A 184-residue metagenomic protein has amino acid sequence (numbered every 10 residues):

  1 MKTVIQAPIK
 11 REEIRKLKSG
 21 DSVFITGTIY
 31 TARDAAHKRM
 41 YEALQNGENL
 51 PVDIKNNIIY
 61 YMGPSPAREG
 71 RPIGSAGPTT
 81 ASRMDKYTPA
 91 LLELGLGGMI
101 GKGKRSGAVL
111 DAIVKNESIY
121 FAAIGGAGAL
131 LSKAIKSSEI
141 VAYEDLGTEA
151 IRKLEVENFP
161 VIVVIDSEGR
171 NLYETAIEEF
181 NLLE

Functional and structural regions predicted by a protein language model:
M1-I9: Short, structured beta-strand/loop micro-motifs enriched in basic residues and often containing a Trp
I29-T31, T148-L154, V164, E168-Y173: Alpha/beta catalytic cores of nucleotide-metabolism and tRNA/nucleoside-modifying enzymes
A32, A36-F159: Feature captures the catalytic cores and cofactor-binding loops of soluble hydro-lyases/lyases that act on carboxylate
T88, V164-E184: Active-site/ligand-binding-proximal alpha/beta "capping" segment
